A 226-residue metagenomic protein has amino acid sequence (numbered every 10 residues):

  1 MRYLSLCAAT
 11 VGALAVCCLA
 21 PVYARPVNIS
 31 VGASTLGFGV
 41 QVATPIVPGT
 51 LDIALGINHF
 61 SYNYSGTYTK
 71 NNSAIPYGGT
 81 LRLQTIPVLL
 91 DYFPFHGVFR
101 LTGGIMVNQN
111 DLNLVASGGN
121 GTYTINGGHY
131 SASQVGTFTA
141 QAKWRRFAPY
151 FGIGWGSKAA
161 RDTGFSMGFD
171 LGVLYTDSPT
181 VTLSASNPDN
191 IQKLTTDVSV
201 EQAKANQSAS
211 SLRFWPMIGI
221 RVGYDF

Functional and structural regions predicted by a protein language model:
M1-P26, S210, F226: Cleavable N-terminal export/targeting peptides
V22-V27, V47-L51, F95-V98, K158-M167: Short loop/turn motifs that connect adjacent beta-strands in outer-membrane beta-barrel proteins
V27, L36-V40, L51, Q84-V88 (+2 more regions): Hydrophobic, lipid-facing positions within transmembrane beta-strands of outer-membrane proteins
I29-P45, R161, L212-W215: Solvent-exposed loop/turn segments connecting transmembrane beta-strands in outer-membrane beta-barrel proteins
I29-V31, V42, I53-I57, L90 (+4 more regions): Membrane-embedded beta-strand positions of outer-membrane beta-barrel proteins
V31, F60-V88, N110-F147, D177-M217: Extracellular/periplasm-exposed beta-strand and loop segments of Gram-negative cell-envelope proteins, dominated by
A33-G37, I57-N63, P94, I105-D111 (+3 more regions): Transmembrane beta-strands of outer-membrane beta-barrel pores
G164, R213-F226: Outer-membrane beta-barrel "beta-signal"
